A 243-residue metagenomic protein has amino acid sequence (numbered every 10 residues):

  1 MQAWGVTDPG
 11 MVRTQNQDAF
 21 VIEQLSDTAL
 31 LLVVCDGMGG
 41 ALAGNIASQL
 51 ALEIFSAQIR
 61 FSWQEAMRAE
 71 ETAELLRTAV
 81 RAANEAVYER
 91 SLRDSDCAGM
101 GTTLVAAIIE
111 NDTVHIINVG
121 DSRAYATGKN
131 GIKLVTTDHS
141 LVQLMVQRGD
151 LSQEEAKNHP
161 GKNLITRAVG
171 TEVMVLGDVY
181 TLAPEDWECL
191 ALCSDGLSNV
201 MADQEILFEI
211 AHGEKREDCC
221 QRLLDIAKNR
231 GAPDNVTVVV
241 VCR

Functional and structural regions predicted by a protein language model:
M1-R243: PP2C/PPM-type serine/threonine phosphatase catalytic domain
